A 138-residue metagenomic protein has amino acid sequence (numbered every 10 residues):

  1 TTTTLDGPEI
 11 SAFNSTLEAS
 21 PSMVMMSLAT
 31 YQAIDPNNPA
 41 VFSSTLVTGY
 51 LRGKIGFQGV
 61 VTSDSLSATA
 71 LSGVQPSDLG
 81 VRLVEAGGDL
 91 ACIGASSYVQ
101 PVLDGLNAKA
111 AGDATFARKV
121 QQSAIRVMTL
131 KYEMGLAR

Functional and structural regions predicted by a protein language model:
T1-A111, T115: Second-shell residues forming the walls of enzyme active-site clefts
A114-R138: Mid-to-C-terminal alpha-helical segments outside catalytic/metal-binding sites
